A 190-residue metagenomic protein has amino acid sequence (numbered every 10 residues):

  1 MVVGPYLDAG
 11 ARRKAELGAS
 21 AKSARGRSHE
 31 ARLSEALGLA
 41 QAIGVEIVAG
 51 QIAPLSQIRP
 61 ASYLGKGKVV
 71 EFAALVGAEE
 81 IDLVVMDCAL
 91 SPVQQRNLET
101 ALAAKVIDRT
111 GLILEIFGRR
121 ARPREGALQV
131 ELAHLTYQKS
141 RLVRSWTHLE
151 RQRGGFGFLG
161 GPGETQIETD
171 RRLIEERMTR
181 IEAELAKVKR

Functional and structural regions predicted by a protein language model:
M1-R109, I113-L114: N-terminal accessory targeting/assembly segments
Y6, A89-A103, L128-Y137, G155-P162: Short secondary-structure transition/capping segments
A31, A104, G111, A127 (+2 more regions): Residue-level recognition of hydrophobic positions within alpha-helical transmembrane segments
G65, R119-G126: Short, surface-exposed amphipathic charged segments that create phosphate/polyanion-binding patches used for binding
G118-R120, V130-R190: P-loop NTPase nucleotide-binding/switch module
